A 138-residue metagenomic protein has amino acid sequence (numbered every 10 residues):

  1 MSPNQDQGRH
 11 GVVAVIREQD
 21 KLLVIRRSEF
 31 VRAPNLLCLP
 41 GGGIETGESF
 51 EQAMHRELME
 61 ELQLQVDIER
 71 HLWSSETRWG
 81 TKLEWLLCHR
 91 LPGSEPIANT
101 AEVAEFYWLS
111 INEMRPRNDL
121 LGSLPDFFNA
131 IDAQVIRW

Functional and structural regions predicted by a protein language model:
M1-L23, G43: Conserved N-terminal beta-strand and adjoining loop/helix that marks the start of the Nudix/MutT-like hydrolase domain
P3-G8, F30-R32, S74-W85: Acidic pyrophosphate-coordinating catalytic loop
H10-V12, D20, T81-E84, A104: Change "...and in nucleic-acid phosphodiester-cleaving endonucleases..." to "...and in nucleic-acid processing enzymes
R17-L22, F30, E45-T46, L64 (+2 more regions): Short, charged/polar surface micro-motifs in flexible loops or helix N-caps
K21-E60: Conserved Nudix-box catalytic region and its N-terminal flanking loop in Nudix hydrolases and closely related
L64-W73: A short coil-to-beta-strand element that immediately follows conserved catalytic motifs
S75-P96, Y107, N112-E113, F127-I131: Active-site-adjacent beta-strand/loop module that shapes the phosphate/pyrophosphate-binding cleft
P116, G122-W138: Charged phosphate-binding loop/patch that engages nucleotide di/tri-phosphates or the phosphate backbone of nucleic
